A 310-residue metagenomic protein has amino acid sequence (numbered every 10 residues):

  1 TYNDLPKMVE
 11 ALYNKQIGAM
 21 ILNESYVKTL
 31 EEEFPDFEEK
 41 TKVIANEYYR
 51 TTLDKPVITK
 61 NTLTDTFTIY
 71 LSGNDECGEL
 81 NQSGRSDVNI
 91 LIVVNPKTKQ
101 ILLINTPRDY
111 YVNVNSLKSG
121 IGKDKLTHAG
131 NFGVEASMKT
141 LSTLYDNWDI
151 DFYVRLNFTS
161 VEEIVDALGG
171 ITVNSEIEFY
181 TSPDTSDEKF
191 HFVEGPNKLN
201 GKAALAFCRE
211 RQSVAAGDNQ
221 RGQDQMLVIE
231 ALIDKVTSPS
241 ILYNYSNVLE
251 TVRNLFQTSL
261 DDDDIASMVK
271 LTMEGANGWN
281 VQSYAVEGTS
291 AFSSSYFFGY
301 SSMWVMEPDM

Functional and structural regions predicted by a protein language model:
K7-A19, N23-T29, F34-M310: Non-catalytic, solvent-exposed segments at the cell envelope interface
